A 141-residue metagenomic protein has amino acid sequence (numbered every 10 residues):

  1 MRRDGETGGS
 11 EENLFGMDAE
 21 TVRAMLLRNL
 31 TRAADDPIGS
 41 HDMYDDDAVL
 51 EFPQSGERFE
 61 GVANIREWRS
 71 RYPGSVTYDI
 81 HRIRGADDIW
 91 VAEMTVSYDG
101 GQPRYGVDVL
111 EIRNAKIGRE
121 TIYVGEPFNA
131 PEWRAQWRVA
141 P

Functional and structural regions predicted by a protein language model:
M1-A34, I38, D42, D46 (+1 more regions): Short, low-complexity N-terminal intrinsically disordered segments enriched in polar/charged residues
L14-G16, R84-A92: Short, positively charged
N29, G39-H41, A48, G61 (+4 more regions): Hydrophobic pocket/interface hotspot
P37-D87, N129: A solvent-exposed, acidic/Ser-Thr-rich amphipathic alpha-helical stretch
V76-D79, Q102-D108: Short, surface-exposed coil-to-beta transition loops
A92-D99: Short beta-strand segments that buttress and anchor functional surface loops
Y105-V139: Short beta-strand edge/turn micro-motifs at domain boundaries
